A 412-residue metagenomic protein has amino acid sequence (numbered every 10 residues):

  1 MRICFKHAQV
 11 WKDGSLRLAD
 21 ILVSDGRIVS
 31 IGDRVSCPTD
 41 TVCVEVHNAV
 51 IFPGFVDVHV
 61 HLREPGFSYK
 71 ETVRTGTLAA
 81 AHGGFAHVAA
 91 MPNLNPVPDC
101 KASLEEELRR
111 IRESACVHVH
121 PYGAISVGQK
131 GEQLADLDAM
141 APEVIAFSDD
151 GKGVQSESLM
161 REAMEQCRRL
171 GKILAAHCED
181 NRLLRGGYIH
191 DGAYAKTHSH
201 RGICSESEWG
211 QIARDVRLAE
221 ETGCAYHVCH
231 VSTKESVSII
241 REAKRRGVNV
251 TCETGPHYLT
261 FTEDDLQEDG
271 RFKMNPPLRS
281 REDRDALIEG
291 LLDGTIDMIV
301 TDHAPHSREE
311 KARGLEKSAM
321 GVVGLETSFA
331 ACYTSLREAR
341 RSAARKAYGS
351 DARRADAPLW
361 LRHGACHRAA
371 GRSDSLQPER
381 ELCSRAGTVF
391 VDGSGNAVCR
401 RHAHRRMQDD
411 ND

Functional and structural regions predicted by a protein language model:
M1-P38: N-terminal metal-binding scaffold of metallo-dependent hydrolase/deaminase domains
A8, G314-K317, H367-D412: C-terminal cap of metal-dependent C-N hydrolases
A8, I21, G26, N48 (+13 more regions): Divalent metal-coordination and catalytic microenvironments
S36-I51: Active-site metal-binding motif and surrounding structural segment of the metallo-beta-lactamase
A49-S114: Metal-associated gating/positioning segment near the N- to mid-region
R109-I125: A glycine-rich helix N-cap at a beta->alpha junction
L134-I299: Histidine/acidic residue-rich metal-binding segments in metalloenzymes
T197-A225, L292, M298-I299, A304-E379: His/Asp/Glu-enriched, well-ordered alpha-helical/loop segment that forms or immediately abuts the divalent-metal
